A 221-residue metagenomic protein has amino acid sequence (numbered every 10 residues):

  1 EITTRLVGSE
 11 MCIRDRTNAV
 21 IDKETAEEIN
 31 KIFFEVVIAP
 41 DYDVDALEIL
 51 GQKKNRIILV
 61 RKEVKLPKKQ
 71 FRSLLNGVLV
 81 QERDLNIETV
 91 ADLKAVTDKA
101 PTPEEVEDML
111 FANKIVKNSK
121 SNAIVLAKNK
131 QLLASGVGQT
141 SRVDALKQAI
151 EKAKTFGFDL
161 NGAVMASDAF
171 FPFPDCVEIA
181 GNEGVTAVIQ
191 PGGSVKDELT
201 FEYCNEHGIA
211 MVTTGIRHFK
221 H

Functional and structural regions predicted by a protein language model:
E1-G8, C12-I13: Single conserved hydrophobic/aromatic residue that forms the stacking wall/gate of nucleotide- or nucleobase-binding
S9, V125, Q131-V177: Glycine- and Gly-Pro-enriched alpha-helical subdomains that act as flexible, kink-prone "lid/hinge" or packing modules
R14-Q70, P191-G192, E198-K220: Phosphate/diphosphate-binding loops
R14-T17, D22-N30, F156-D197: Cysteine/selenocysteine-centered motifs that mediate thiol-based redox chemistry or coordinate metal-sulfur cofactors
E35, N122, T186-A187: Short acidic/polar active-site loop segments enriched in Thr and Asp
L59-V106: Long, charged amphipathic helices and adjacent flexible linkers at domain junctions
D98-N122: Short, basic/aromatic recognition patches
